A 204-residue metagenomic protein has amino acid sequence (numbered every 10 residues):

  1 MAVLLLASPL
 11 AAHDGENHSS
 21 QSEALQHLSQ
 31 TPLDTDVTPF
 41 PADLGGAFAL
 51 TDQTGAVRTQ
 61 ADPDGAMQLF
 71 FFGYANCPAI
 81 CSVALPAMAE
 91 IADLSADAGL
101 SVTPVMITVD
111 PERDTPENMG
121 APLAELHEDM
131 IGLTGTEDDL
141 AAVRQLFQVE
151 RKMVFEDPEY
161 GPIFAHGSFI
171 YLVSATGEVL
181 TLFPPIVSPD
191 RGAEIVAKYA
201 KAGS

Functional and structural regions predicted by a protein language model:
M1-T51, Y199, G203-S204: N-terminal targeting signals for export/organelle localization
G15, R58-T59, L180: Generic structural signal for well-ordered beta-strand positions
E16-L25, I131-A141, H166-I170, I195: Periplasmic c-type cytochrome electron-transfer domains
G45-G46, Q68, G167-S168: Short loop/turn microsegments at loop-to-beta-strand junctions
D52-Q53, S174: Short, acidic, Ser/Thr-enriched surface-loop or helix-capping motifs
Q60-M88: Short active-site neighborhood of thiol/selenol oxidoreductases, capturing the structured segment around
V83-V143: Structural microenvironment flanking redox-active thiols in thiol-disulfide oxidoreductases
D139-I195: Thiol/disulfide oxidoreductase modules built on the thioredoxin-like
